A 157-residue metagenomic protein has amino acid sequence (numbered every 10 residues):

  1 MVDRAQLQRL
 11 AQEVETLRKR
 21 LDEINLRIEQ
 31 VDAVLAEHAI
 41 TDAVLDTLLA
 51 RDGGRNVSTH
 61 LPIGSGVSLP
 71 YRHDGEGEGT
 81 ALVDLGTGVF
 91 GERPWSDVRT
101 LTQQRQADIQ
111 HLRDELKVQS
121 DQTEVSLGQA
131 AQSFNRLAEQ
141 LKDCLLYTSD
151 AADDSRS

Functional and structural regions predicted by a protein language model:
M1-R9: Plant-biased recognition of short, low-complexity, intrinsically disordered N-terminal tails
L10-H38, L45, V98, T102-A130 (+1 more regions): Amphipathic alpha-helical coiled-coil segments
E37-I40, D154: Residues within well-formed alpha-helices
V44-W95: Compact, glycine-rich, soluble single-domain proteins
Y147-D154: Conserved small/polar residues in nucleotide/adenosyl-binding loops
S157: Glycan-recognition surfaces in beta-rich domains, encompassing non-catalytic CBMs and lectin-like receptor-binding
